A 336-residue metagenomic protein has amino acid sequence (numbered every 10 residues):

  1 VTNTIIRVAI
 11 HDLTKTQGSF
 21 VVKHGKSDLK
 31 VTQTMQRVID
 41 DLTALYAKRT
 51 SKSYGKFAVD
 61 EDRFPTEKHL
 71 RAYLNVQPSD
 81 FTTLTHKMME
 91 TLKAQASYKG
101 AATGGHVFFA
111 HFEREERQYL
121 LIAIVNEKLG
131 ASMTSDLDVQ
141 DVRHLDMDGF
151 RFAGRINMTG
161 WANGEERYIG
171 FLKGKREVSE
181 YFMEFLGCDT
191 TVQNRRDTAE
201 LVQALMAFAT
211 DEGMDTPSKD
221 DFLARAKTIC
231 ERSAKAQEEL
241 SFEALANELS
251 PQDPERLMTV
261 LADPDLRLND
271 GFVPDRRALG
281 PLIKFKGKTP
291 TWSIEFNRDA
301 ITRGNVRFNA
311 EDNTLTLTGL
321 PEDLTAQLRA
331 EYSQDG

Functional and structural regions predicted by a protein language model:
V1-T4, A9-Q17, V21-G25, L29-P281: Long, hydrophobic alpha/beta structural blocks
E243-G336: C-terminal structured domains
